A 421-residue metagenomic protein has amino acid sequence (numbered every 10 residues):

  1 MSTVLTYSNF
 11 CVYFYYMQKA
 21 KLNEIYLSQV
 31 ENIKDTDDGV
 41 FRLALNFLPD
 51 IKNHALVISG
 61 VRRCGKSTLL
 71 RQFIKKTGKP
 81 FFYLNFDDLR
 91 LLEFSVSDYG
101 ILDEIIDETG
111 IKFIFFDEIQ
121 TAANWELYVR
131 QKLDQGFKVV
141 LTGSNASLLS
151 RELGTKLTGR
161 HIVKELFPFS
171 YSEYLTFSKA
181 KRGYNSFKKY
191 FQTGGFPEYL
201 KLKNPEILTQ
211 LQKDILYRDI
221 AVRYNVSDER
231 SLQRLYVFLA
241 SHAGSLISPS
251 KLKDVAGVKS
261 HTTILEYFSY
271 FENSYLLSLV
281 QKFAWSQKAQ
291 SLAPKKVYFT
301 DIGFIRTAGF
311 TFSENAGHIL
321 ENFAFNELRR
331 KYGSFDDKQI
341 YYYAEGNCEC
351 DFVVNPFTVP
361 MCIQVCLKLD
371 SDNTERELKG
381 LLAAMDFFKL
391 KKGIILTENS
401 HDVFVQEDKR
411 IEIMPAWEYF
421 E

Functional and structural regions predicted by a protein language model:
M1-D38, P49, H54-S59, R63 (+6 more regions): A cross-kingdom feature that marks ATP-driven nucleic-acid transaction machinery
S2-V12, Q18-I33, S144-A146, R151-S250 (+4 more regions): Interdomain motor-coupling "hinge/lid" segment immediately C-terminal to the ATP-binding subdomain of NTP-driven enzymes
F82-T109: Short glycine-rich substrate-engagement loop in P-loop NTPases that contacts/grips substrate
L84, I114-D117, I247: Hydrophobic positions in the central parallel beta-sheet of the AAA+
E108-W125: Conserved P-loop NTPase "ATPase switch" module shared by AAA+ and STAND
T121-N124, L148, I305: Residues immediately C-terminal
E126-L141, A146-S147, T155: Conserved catalytic/switch belt of AAA+ P-loop NTPases
K253-K259: Short helix-coil junctions and helix-kink-helix linkers
